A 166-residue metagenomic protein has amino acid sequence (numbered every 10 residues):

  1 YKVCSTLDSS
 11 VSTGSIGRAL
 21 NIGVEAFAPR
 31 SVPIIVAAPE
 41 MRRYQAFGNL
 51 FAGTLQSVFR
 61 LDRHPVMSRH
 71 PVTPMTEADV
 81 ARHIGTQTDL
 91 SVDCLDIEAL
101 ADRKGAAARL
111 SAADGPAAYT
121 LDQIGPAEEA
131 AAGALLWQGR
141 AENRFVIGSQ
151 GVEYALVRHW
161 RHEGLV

Functional and structural regions predicted by a protein language model:
K2-V3, G148: Redox-cofactor binding/interface segments in oxidoreductases and associated redox assembly factors
V3, L7-E129: Cap/lid and interdomain-hinge subdomains that line or gate substrate/regulatory clefts in soluble alpha/beta enzymes
E129-A130, A155: Short glycine/serine/threonine-rich phosphate/pyrophosphate-binding segments that cradle anionic phosphate groups
L136-V166: Acidic, glycine-rich loop-and-beta core segments that form the ion-binding/anion-interacting portion of active sites
